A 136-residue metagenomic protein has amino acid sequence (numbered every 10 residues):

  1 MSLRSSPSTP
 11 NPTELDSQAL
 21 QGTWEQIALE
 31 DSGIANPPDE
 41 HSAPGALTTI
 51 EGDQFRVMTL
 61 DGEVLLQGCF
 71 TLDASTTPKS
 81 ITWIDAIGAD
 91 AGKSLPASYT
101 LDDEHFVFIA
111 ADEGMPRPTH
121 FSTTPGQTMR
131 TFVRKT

Functional and structural regions predicted by a protein language model:
M1-A19: Short, low-complexity N-terminal intrinsically disordered segments enriched in polar/charged residues
P10, E14-D16, Q26-P38, D53-T119: Contiguous, well-ordered beta-strand patches that form the walls/edges of small beta-barrel/beta-sandwich domains
G22, L47, D61-G62: Glycine/proline-rich low-complexity segments that form flexible loops, beta-turns, and polyproline
E40-S42: Subset-of-secretome marker
I50: N-terminal beta-hairpin/loop module of FHA
S122-P125: Short, solvent-exposed loop/turn segments at conserved positions within beta-propeller repeat blades
Q127-M129: Beta-propeller blade signature
T131-T136: Short beta-strand-to-coil "C-cap" segments at the C-terminal boundary of structured domains/repeats, marking
